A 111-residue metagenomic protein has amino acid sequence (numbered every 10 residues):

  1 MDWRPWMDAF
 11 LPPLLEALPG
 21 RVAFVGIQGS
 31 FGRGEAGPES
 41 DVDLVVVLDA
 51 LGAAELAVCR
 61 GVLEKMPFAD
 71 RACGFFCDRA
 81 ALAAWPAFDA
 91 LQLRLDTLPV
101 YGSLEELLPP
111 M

Functional and structural regions predicted by a protein language model:
M1-G26: Helical scaffold of the NTase/Pol beta-like nucleotidyltransferase catalytic core
L15-A17, G34, A83: Generic marker of residues within folded, mature protein domains
G20, G37-E39, W85: A generic fold-level signal
G29-G61, C73-F76: Catalytic metal-binding acidic patch
L56-M111: Conserved NTP/Mg2+-binding pocket subregion across the NTase superfamily
